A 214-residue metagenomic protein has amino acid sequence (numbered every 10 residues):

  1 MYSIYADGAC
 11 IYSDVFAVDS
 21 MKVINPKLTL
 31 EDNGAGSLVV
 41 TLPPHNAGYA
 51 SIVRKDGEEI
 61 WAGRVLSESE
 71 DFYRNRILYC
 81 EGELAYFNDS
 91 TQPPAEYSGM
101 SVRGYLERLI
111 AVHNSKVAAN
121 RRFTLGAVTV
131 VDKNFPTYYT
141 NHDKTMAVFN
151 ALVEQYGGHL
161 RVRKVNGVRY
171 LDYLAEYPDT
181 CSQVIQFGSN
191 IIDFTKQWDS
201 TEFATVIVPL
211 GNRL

Functional and structural regions predicted by a protein language model:
M1-A47, E81-A85: Juxtamembrane "anchor/assembly" segments of surface/extracellular structural proteins
G36, W61, R74-R76, G167-R169 (+1 more regions): Envelope-exposed proteins and targeting segments
P44-T124: Surface-exposed cap/loop segments at beta↔alpha junctions
E83-T91, Y177-F187: Short, charged/polar, Gly/Pro-enriched secondary-structure boundary elements
F87-L109, L125-A151, A175: Short acidic/polar beta-strand-loop edge motifs in secreted extracellular and Gram-negative envelope-associated
V117-A127, E154-Y170: Short, well-structured beta-strand/strand-turn elements
D179-L214: Acidic, small/polar-enriched beta strand-loop surface segments
